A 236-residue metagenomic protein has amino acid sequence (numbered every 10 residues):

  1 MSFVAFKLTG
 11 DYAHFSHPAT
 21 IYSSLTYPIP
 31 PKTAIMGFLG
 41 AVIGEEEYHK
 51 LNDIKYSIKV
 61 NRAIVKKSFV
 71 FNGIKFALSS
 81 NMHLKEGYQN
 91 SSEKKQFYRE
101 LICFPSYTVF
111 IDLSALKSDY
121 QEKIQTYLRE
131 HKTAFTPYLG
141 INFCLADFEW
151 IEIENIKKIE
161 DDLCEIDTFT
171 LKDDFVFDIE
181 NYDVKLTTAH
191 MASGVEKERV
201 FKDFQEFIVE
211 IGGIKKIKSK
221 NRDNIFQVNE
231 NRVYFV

Functional and structural regions predicted by a protein language model:
M1-T20: N-terminal, Lys/Arg- and Ser/Thr-rich interaction peptides
F3, D53-K55, F104-T108: Extracellular structured ligand-interaction cores
F15, Y27, Y107-F110: Aromatic side chains
H17-L84: Glycine/small-residue-rich interface belts in oligomeric ring/scaffold proteins and their assembly partners
A63-V236: Internal, well-folded beta-alpha domain core
